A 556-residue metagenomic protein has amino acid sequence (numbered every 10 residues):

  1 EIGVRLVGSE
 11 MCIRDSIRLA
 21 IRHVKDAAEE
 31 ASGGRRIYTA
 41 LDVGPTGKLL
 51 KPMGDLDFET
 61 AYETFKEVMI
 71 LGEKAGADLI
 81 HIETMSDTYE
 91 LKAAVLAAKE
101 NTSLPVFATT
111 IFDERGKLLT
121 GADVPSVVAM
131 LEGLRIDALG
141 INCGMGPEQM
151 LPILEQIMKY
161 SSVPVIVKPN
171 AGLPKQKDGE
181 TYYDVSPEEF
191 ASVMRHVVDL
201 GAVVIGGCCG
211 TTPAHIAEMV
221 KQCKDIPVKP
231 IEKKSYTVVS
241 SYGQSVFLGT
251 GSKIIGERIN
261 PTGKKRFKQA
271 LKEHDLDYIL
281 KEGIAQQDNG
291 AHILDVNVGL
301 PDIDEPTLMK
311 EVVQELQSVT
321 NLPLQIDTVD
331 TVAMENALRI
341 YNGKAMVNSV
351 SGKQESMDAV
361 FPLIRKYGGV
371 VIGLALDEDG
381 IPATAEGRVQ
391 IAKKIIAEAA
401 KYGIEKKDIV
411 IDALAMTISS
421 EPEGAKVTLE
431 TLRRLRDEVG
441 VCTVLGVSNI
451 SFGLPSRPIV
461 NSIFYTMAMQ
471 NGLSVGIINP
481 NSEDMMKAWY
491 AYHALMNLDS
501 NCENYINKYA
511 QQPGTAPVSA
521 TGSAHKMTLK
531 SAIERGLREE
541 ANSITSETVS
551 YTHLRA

Functional and structural regions predicted by a protein language model:
E1, S16-K51, P164-I166, K234-G256: Glycine-rich, aromatic-flanked loop segments that form ligand/cofactor-binding clefts across common enzyme folds
I2-G8, I13, H553-A556: Single conserved hydrophobic/aromatic residue that forms the stacking wall/gate of nucleotide- or nucleobase-binding
E10, R14-A31, K92-A108, I157-P169 (+5 more regions): Alpha-helix-loop-beta-strand connector modules within alpha/beta enzyme cores
D42-T46, M85-D87, T109-R115, N142-G146 (+9 more regions): Active-site beta-loop-alpha junctions enriched in small/polar residues
K48-T64, I111-A122, Q176-E189, I254-K281 (+2 more regions): Active-site mouth loops of central-metabolism enzymes
D55-L79, S86-V106, K117-V163, E188-L200 (+7 more regions): Alpha/beta enzyme core
R115-T120, P125-E132, A138, E148-F247: Domain-level signature for proteins that mediate thiol-based redox and metal-cofactor handling
E218-M219, C223-P301, P306-M309, V313-N321 (+4 more regions): ATP-dependent carboxylate/acyl-activation modules
